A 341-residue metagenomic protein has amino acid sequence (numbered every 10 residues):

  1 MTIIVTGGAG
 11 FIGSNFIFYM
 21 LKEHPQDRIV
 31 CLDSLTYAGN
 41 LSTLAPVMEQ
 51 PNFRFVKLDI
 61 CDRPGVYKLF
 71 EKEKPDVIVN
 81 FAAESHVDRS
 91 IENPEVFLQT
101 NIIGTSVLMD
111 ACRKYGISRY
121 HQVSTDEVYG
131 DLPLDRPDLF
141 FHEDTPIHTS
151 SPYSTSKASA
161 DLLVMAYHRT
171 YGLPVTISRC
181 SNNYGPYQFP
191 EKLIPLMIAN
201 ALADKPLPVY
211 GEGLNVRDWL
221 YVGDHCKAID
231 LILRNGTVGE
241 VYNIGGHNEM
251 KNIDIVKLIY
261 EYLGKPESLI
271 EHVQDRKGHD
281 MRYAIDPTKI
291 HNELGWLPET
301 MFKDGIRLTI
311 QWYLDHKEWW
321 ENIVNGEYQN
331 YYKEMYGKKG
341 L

Functional and structural regions predicted by a protein language model:
M1-N183, L308, Y313-H316, N322-L341: N-terminal Rossmann-like NAD(P)+-binding domain of SDR-like oxidoreductases, especially those catalyzing
I3, T36, L58, P195 (+1 more regions): C-terminal substrate-binding subdomain of Rossmann-fold SDR/epimerase-dehydratase oxidoreductases
I12, A38-G39, P64, Q188 (+2 more regions): Residues that form or flank phosphate/diphosphate-binding pockets in enzymes that use nucleotide phosphates
L41-L44, L132-D135, Q188-E191, I255-V256 (+1 more regions): Short aromatic-enriched loop/helix-cap "lid" or pocket-rim segments at secondary-structure transitions that line
D62, G104, A160, L193 (+2 more regions): Residue-level preference for nonpolar/small residues embedded in alpha-helices
P137, T149-S156, P186, P190 (+2 more regions): The catalytic Tyr-centered alpha-helix of NAD(P)H-dependent dehydrogenases
S159, L163, Y167, M197 (+2 more regions): Hydrophobic alpha-helix immediately C-terminal to the catalytic Tyr-X-X-X-Lys motif of short-chain
